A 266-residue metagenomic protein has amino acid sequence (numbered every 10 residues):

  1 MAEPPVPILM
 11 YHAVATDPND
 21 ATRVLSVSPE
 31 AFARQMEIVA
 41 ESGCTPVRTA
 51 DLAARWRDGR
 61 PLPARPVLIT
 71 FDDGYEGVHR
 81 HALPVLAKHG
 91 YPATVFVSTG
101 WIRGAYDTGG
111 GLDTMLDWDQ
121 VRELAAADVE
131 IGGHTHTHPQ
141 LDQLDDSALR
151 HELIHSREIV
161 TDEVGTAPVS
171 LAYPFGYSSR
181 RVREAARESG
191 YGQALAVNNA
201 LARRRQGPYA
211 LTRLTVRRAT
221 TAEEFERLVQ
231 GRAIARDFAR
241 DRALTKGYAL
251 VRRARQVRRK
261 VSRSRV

Functional and structural regions predicted by a protein language model:
E3, P18-A33: PAPS-dependent sulfotransferase catalytic core
P4-A15, A21, R65-V67, Y75-H79 (+2 more regions): Metal-dependent polysaccharide deacetylase catalytic core of the NodB/CE4 family, i.e., the active-site-bearing domain
S26-P61, T161-E163, R187-P208, K246-V266: C-terminal domain-boundary segment and adjacent tail
V97-W101, E158-S170, Y177-E226, F238: His/Asp/Glu-enriched short active-site or ligand-binding loop at hydrolase and phosphoryl-transfer sites
T212-V266: Membrane-proximal basic amphipathic "stem/tether" segments
